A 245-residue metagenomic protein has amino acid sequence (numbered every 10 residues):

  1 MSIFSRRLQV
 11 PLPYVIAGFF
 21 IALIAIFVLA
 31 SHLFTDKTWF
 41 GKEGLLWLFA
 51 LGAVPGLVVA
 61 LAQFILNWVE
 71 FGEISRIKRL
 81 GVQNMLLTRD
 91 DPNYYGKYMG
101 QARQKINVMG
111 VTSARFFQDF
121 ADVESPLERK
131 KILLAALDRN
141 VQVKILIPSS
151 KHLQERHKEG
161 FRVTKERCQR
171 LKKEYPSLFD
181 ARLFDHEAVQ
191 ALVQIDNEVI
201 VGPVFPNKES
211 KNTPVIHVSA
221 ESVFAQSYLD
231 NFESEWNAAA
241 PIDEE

Functional and structural regions predicted by a protein language model:
M1-A22: Juxtamembrane interface helix immediately N-terminal to a transmembrane segment
G18-V28, V54-L57, I106: Hydrophobic alpha-helical transmembrane segments of multi-pass integral membrane proteins
F27-T38: Juxtamembrane "helix-exit" motif on the non-cytosolic side of transmembrane helices
T38-R76: Transmembrane alpha-helices and immediately adjacent membrane-cytoplasm interface residues in multi-pass integral
K42, P206-E245: Signature of lipid phosphatidyltransferase scaffolds
I65-L153, S234, P241: PLD-like (HKD) phosphodiesterase/transphosphatidyltransferase domain
P148-Q190: HKD-type phospholipase D/PLD-like phosphodiesterase module
D180-A220: HKD (HxKxxxxD) catalytic microenvironment of the phospholipase D
